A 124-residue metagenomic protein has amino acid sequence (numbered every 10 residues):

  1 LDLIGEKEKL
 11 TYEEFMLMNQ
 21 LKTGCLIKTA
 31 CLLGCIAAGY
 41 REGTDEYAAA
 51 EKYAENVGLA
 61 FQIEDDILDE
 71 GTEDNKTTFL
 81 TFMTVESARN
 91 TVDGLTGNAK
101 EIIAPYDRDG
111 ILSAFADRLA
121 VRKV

Functional and structural regions predicted by a protein language model:
L1-V124: All-alpha prenyltransferase/terpene-synthase fold signal
